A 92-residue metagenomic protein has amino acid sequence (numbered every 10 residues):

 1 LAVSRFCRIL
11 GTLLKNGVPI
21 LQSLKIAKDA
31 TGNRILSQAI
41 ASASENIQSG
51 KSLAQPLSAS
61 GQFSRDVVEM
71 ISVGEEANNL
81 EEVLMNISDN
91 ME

Functional and structural regions predicted by a protein language model:
A2-E92: Glycine- and small-hydrophobic-enriched helix-loop-helix hairpins
